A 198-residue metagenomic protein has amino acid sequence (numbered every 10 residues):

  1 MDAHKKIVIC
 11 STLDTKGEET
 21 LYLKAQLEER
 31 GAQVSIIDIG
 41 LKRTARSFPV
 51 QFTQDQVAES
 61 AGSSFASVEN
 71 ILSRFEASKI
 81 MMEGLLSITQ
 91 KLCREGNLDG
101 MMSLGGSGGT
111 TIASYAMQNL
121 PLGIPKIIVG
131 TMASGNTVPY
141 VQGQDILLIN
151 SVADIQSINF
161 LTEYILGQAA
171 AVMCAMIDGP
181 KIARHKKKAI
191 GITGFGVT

Functional and structural regions predicted by a protein language model:
D2-A45, G100, T110-N119, G123-I128: N-terminal phosphate-binding or glycine-rich loops at protein starts, especially the Walker A/P-loop of NTPases
V8, M102, G191-T193: Conserved beta-strand elements of the Class I
Y22-Q26, I36, G40-K42, Q51-Q56 (+3 more regions): Segments that form or flank anion-binding pockets
F48-N97: Phosphate/nucleotide-donor binding subsite
T89-G109, A113-S114: A short, small-residue-rich loop immediately preceding and capping a beta-strand
G108-N159: Glycine/threonine-rich beta-strand-loop-alpha-helix active-site module that forms ligand/phosphate-binding
I155-A183: A charged, well-structured terminal subsegment
G179-T198: Carboxylate- and glycine-rich phosphate/diphosphate-binding segment that chelates Mg2+/Mn2+
